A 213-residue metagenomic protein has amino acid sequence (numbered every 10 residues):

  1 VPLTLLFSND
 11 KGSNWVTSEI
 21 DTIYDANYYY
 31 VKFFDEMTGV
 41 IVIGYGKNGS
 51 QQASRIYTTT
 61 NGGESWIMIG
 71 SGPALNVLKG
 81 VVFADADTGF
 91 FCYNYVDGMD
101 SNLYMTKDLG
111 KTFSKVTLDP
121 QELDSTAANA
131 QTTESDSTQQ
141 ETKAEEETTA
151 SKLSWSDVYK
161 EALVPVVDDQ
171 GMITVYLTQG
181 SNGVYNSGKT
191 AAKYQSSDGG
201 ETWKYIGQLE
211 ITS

Functional and structural regions predicted by a protein language model:
V1, I41-Y45, C92-N94, V175-Q179: Recurrent small/Gly-Pro-centered beta-turn motifs in extracellular repeat architectures
P2, Q51-A53, D100, G188-T190: A detector of repeated loop/turn-to-beta-strand junctions in beta-rich toroidal repeat architectures
L6-E19, Y57-I69, Y104-T117, Y194-I206: Asp-box/BNR beta-propeller loop motif
D21-N27, G72-V77, P120-D124, E210-T212: Short coil/turn segments at the loop-to-beta-strand junctions that recur within blades of beta-propeller repeat folds
D25-K32, L75-V82, V158-P165, S213: Repeated scaffold domains used in trafficking and secretory/extracellular systems, primarily beta-propellers
M37-I41, D87-F90, Q170-V175: Entry beta-strands of beta-propeller and related beta-repeat scaffolds
Y45-G49, Y95-M99, G180-V184: Short glycine/acidic-enriched loop and turn motifs that connect beta-strands
N129-T149: N-terminal, intrinsically disordered, polar/charged segments of Gram-positive cell-envelope systems that serve as
